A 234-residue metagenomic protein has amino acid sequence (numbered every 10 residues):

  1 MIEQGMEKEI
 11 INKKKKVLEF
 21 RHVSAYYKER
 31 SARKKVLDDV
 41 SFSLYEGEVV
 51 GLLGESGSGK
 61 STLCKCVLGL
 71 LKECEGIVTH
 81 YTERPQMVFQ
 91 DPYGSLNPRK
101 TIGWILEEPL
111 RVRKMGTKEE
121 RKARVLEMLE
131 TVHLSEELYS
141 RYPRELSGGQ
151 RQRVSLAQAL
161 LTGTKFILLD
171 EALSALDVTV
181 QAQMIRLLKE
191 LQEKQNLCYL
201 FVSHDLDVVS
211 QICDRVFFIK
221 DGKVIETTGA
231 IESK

Functional and structural regions predicted by a protein language model:
L53-E55: The feature captures the beta-strand-to-loop junction immediately N-terminal to the Walker
L68: Helix-to-loop junction immediately C-terminal to a conserved catalytic motif
E120-E137: Conserved ABC ATPase "signature" region
Y142-L146, Q150: Conserved ABC ATPase signature
L156, L168: Hydrophobic anchor residue at the start of the ABC signature
V209-Q211: A short, surface-exposed alpha-helical micro-motif characterized by mixed small hydrophobic and charged/polar residues
